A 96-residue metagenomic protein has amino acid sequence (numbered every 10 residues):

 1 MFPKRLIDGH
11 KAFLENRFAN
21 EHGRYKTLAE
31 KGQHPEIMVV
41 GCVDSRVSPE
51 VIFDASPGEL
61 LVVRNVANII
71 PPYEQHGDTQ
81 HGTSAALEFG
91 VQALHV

Functional and structural regions predicted by a protein language model:
M1-K31: Long, non-catalytic terminal segments
F2, E21, V43, S48-V51 (+2 more regions): Glycine-rich, flexible loop/turn motifs
H10, V39, V63: Divalent metal-coordination and catalytic microenvironments
L14, S45-V47, I70: Short, acidic Gly/Pro/Ser/Thr-rich loop/turn segments
E15-A19, V39-C42, T79-Q80: A short linear-motif detector with a strong N-terminal bias
E30-P49: N-terminal low-complexity or amphipathic/hydrophobic leaders
V51, S56-V96: Short HxH-centered metal-ligating active-site micro-motif
